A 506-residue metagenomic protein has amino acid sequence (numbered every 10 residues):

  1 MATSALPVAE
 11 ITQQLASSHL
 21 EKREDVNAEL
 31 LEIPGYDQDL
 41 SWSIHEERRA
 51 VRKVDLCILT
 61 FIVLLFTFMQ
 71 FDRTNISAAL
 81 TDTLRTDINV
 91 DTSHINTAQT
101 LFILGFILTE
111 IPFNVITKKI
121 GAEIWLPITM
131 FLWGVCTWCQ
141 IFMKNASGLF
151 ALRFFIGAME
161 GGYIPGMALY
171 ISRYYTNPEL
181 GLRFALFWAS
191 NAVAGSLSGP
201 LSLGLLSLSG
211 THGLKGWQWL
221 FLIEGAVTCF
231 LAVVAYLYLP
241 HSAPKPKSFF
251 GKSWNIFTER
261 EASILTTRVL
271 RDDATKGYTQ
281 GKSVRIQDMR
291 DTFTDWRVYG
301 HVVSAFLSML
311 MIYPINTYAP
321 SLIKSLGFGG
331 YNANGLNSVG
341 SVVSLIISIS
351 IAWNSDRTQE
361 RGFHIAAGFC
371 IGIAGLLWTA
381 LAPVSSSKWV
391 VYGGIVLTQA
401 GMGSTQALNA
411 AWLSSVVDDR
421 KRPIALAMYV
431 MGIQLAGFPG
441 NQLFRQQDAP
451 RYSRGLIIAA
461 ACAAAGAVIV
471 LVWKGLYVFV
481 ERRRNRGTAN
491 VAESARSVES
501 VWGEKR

Functional and structural regions predicted by a protein language model:
A2-I76, T86: Cytosolic juxtamembrane N-terminal segment immediately preceding the first transmembrane helix of multi-pass
P34-L56, P240-Y318, S325-F328, L381 (+1 more regions): Flexible cytoplasmic loops linking transmembrane helices in multi-pass membrane transporters
C57-T92, L108, F113, S198-S202 (+2 more regions): Extracytoplasmic
D72, I88-N89, P112, I120-G121 (+6 more regions): Helix-breaking motifs and short loop linkers at transmembrane-helix boundaries and internal kinks in secondary membrane
S77-A78, V284-W353, Q406, A410 (+2 more regions): Extracytoplasmic gate region of multi-pass secondary transporters
I107-S147: Conserved MFS/SLC helix-loop-helix module at the cytosolic interface between two early adjacent transmembrane helices
F131-K144, C370-V384: C-terminal ends and interior cores of transmembrane alpha-helices in multi-pass membrane transporters/permeases
P178-N191, T211-M289, R454, A459-S494: Central mid-sequence intracellular linker of multi-pass
